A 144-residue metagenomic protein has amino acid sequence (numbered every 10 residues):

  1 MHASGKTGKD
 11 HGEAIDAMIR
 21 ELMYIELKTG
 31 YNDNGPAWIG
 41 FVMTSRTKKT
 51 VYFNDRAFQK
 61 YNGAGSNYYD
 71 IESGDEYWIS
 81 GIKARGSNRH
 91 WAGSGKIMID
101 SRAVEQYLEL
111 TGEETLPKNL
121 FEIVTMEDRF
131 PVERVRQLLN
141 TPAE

Functional and structural regions predicted by a protein language model:
H2-F41, T50, N54-E144: Mixed-charge, low-complexity intrinsically disordered regions
